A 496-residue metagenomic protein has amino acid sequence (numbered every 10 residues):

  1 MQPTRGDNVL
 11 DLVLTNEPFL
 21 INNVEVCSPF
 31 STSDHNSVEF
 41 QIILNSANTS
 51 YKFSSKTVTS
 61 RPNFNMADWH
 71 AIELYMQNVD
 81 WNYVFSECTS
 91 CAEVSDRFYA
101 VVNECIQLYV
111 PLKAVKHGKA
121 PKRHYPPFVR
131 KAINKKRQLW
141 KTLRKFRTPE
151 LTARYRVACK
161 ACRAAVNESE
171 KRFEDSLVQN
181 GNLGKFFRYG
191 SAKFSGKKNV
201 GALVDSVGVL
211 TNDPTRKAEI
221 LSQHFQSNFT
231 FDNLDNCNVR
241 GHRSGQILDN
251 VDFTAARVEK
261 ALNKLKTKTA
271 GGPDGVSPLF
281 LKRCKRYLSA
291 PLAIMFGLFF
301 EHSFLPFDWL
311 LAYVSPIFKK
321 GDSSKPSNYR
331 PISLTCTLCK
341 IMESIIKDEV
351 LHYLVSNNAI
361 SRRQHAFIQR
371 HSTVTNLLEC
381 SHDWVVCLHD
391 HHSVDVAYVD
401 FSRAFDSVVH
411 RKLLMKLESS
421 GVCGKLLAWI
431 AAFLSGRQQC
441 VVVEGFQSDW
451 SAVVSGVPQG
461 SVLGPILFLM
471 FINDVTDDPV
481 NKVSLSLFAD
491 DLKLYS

Functional and structural regions predicted by a protein language model:
M1-V166, V209, K260, C339 (+3 more regions): A shared catalytic/ligand-binding motif for oxyanion handling
V9, W309-A312, L487-D491: Short Gly/Ser/Thr- and Asp/Glu-enriched loop/turn motifs at secondary-structure junctions
S37, Q41, N45-A47, W69-W81 (+9 more regions): Surface-exposed loop/turn segments and immediately adjacent short secondary-structure elements within folded domains
Y75, V101, C105, A132 (+20 more regions): Alpha-helical recognition domains of nuclear gene-regulatory proteins
K116, L151, R172-G181, N358-I368: Short, glycine/acidic-rich hinge or "gate" loops at secondary-structure transitions that mediate conformational
A218, F225, L248-P458, S496: Conserved pre-catalytic core of RNA-dependent polymerases
V396, S486-L487: Hydrophobic "anchor" residues on beta-strands that sit immediately upstream of conserved functional sites
P479-S486: Conserved helix-loop-beta segment at the catalytic/binding core of cyclic-nucleotide signaling proteins
